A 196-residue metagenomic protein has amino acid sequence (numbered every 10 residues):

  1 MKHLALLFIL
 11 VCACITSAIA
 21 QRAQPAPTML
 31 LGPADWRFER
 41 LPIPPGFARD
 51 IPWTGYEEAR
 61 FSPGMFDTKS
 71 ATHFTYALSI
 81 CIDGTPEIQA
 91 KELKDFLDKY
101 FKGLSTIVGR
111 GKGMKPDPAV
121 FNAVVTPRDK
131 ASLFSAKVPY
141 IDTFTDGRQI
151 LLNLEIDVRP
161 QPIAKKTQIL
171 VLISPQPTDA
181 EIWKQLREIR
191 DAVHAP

Functional and structural regions predicted by a protein language model:
M1-K2: N-terminal secretory signal peptides that target proteins for export/translocation
A5-C14: Bacterial N-terminal signal peptides
T16-A20: Sec/Tat signal peptide C-region and signal peptidase I cleavage site
Q21-S62: N-terminal "mature-domain start" segment
M29, I82-K91, L172-D179: Second-shell loop/turn segments in exported
I43, E92-Y100, I182-Q185, I189: Stable alpha-helical elements in mature extracytoplasmic
F66-F144: Conserved polar/disulfide-associated segments of primarily extracytoplasmic proteins
K130-P196: Short, well-structured beta-strand
